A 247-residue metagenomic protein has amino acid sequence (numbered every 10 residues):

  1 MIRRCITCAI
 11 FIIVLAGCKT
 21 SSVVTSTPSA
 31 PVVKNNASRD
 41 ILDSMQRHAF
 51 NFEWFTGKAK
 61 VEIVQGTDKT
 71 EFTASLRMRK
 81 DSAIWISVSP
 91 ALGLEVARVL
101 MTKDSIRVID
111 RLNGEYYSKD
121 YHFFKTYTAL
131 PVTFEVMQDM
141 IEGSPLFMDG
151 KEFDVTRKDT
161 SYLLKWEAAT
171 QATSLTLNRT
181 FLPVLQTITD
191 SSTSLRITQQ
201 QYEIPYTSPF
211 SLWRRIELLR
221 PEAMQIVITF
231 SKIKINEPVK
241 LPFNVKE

Functional and structural regions predicted by a protein language model:
M1-K19: Sec-dependent bacterial lipoprotein signal peptides
C18-K69: N-terminal leader/targeting segments and the immediate start of mature chains
P28-A37, N51, F55, R77-A83 (+3 more regions): The feature marks either
E62-V64, A91, A223: Hydrophobic lipid-interacting interfaces of membrane-associated proteins
A83-F134: An acidic-aromatic
Y127-T156: C-terminal low-complexity, charged extensions that often adopt amphipathic alpha-helices
F153-E247: Gly/Pro-enriched, hydrophobic low-complexity segments that function as extracytoplasmic propeptides/linkers
